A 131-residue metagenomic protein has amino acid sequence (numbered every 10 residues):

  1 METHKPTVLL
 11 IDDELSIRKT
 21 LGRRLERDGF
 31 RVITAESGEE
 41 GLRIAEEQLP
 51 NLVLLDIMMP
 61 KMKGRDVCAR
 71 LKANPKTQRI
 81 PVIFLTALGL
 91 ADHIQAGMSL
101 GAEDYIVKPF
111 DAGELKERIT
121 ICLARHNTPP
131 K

Functional and structural regions predicted by a protein language model:
R18, P60-K61, A69, Q78 (+2 more regions): The feature encodes the CheY-like receiver
K19-R27: Charged docking surfaces used in two-component/phosphorelay signaling
G29-E36, I44: Short hydrophobic/Thr-rich beta-strand motif most characteristic of the beta2 strand and flanking loop of CheY-like
Q48-L54, M59: Active-site beta3 strand of CheY-like receiver
E103: Short, glycine/charged-rich "phosphate-handling" switch motifs in NTP-dependent and phosphotransfer domains
F110-T120: C-terminal output helix
